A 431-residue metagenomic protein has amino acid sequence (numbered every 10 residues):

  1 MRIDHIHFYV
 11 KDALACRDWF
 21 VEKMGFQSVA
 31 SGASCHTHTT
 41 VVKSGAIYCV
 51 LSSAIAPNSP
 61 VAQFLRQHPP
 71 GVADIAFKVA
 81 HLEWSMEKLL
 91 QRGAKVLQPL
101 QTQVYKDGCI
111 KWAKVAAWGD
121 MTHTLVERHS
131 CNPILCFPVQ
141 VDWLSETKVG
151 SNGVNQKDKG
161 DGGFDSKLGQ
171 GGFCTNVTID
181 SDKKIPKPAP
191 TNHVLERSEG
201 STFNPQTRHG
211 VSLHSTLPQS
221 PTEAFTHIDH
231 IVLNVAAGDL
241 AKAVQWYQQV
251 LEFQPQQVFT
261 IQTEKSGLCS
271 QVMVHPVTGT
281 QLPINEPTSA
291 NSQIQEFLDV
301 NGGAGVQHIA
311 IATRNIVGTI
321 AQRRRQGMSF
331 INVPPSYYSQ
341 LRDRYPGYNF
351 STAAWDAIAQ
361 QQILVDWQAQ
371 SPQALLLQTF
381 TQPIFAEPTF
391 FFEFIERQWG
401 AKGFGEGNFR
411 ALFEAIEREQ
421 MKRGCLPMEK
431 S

Functional and structural regions predicted by a protein language model:
M1-L14, V72-I75, C136-G153, G160 (+4 more regions): N-terminal beta-strand motif that seeds the catalytic metal site of vicinal oxygen chelate
M1-L144, H230, Q361, L376-Q378: An N-terminus-focused feature that recognizes amino-terminal "leader" regions
I3-V10, F26, V42, C49-L51 (+12 more regions): Short, structured motif recognition centered on aromatic/hydrophobic residues
D4-Y48, Q91, L100-K106, K114 (+6 more regions): Core segments of cupin and vicinal oxygen chelate
V149-Q219: Intrinsic disorder/low-complexity segments
V277-Q295: Active-site-adjacent "gating/activation" loops or surface patches in catalytic cores
T280-I284, G302-I384, F390-Q398: Long compositionally biased, domain-poor regions of proteins
S371-L376, I384-S431: Long, C-terminal catalytic modules of enzymes
